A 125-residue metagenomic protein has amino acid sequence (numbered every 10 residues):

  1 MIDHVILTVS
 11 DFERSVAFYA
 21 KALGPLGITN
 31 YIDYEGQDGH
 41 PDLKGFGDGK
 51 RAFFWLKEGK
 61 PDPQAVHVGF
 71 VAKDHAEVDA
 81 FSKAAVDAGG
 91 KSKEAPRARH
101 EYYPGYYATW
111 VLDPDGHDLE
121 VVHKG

Functional and structural regions predicted by a protein language model:
M1-V16, V68, G125: N-terminal beta-strand motif that seeds the catalytic metal site of vicinal oxygen chelate
V5, Y103-P104, W110, V121-G125: Short beta->alpha transition motifs characteristic of CBS
T8-R51: Core segments of cupin and vicinal oxygen chelate
S10-E13, F70-P114: Vicinal oxygen chelate
G27-Y34, R97-H100, V122-G125: Conserved catalytic-core motifs of GNAT/GCN5-like acyltransferases
Q37-H40, D62, Y102-G105: Short acidic/glycine-enriched loop/turn segments that link adjacent beta-strands
H40-K73, E77-S82: Long, continuous compositionally biased terminal/linker segments
